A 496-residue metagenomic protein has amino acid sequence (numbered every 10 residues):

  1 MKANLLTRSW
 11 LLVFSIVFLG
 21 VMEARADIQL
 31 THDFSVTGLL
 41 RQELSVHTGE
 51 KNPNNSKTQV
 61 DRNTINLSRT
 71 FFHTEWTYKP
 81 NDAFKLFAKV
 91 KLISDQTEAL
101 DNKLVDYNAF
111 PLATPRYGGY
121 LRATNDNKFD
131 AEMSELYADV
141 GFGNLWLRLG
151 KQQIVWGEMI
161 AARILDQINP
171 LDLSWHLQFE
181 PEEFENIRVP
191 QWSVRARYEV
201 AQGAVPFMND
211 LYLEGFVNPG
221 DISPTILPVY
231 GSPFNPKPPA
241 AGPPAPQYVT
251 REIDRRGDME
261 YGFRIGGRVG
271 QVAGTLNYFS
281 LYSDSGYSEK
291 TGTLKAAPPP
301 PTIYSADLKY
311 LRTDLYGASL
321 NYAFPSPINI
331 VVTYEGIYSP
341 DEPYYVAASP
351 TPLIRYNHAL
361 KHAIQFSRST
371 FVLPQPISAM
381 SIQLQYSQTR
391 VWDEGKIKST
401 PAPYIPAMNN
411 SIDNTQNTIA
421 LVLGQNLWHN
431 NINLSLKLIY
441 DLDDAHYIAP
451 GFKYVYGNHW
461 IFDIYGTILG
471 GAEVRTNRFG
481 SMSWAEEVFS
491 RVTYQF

Functional and structural regions predicted by a protein language model:
A26-V36, W76-L86, G141-N144, R148 (+8 more regions): Short loop/turn motifs that connect adjacent beta-strands in outer-membrane beta-barrel proteins
D27-S56, V60, L86-V90: Transmembrane beta-strand segments of Gram-negative outer membrane beta-barrel proteins
Q42-T48, L92-Q96, F142-N144, Q153-V155 (+11 more regions): Transmembrane beta-strands of outer-membrane beta-barrel pores
V46, T64-T70, F129-S134, R188-W192 (+6 more regions): Residues that define the transmembrane beta-barrel architecture of outer-membrane proteins
L67, F279-L281, V331-P343, L353-I439: Detector for outer-membrane/organellar transmembrane beta-barrel domains, recognizing the amphipathic beta-strand
F72-Y78, A88, E135-V140, V194-Y198 (+8 more regions): Residues on the lipid-exposed face of transmembrane beta-strands in outer-membrane beta-barrel proteins
A83-F234, L469-E473: Outer membrane beta-barrel
M482-F496: Outer-membrane beta-barrel "beta-signal"
